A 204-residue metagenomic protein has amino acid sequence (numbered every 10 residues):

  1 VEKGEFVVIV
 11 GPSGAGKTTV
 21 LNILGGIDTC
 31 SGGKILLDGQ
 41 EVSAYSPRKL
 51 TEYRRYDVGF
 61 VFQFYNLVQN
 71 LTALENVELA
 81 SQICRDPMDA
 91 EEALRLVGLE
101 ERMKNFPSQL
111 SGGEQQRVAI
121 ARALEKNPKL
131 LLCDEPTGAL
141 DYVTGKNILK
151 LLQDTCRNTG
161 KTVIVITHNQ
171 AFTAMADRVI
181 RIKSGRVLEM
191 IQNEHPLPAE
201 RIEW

Functional and structural regions predicted by a protein language model:
V1-M175, R181-I182: ABC family nucleotide-binding domain
R186-W204: Conserved beta-strand-loop-alpha-helix hinge in the C-terminal portion of ABC ATPase nucleotide-binding domains
